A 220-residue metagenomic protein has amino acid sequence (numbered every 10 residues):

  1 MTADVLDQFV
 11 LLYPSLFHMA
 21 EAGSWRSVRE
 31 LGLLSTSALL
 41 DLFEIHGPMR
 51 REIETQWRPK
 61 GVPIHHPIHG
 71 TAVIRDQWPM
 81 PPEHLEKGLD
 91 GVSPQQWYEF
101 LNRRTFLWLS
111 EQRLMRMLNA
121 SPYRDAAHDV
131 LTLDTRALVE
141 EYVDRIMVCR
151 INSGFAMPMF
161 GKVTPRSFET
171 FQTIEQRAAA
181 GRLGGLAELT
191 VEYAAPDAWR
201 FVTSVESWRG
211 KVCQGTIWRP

Functional and structural regions predicted by a protein language model:
T2-L12, R26, H46-T105, L109-P220: Conserved NAD+-utilizing ADP-ribose enzyme module
P14-A22: Short, hydrophobic/glycine-enriched beta-strand segments
G23, R29: Catalytic-core segments of thiol-dependent peptidases
G32-F43, G47-R51: Intrinsically disordered, low-complexity polar/charged tails and linkers
